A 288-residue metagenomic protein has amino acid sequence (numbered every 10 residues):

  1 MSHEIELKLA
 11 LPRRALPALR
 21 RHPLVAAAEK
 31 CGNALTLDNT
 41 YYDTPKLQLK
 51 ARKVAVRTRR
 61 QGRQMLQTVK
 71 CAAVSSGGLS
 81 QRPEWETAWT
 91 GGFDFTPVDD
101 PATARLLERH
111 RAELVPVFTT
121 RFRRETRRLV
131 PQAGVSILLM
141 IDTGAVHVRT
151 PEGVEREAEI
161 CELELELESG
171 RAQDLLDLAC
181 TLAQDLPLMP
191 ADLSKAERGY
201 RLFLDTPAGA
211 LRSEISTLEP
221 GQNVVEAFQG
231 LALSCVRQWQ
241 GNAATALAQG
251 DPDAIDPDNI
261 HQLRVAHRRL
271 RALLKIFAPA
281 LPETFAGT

Functional and structural regions predicted by a protein language model:
M1-T288: Phosphate-end processing signature that detects enzymes handling 5′-triphosphorylated RNA and polyphosphate
